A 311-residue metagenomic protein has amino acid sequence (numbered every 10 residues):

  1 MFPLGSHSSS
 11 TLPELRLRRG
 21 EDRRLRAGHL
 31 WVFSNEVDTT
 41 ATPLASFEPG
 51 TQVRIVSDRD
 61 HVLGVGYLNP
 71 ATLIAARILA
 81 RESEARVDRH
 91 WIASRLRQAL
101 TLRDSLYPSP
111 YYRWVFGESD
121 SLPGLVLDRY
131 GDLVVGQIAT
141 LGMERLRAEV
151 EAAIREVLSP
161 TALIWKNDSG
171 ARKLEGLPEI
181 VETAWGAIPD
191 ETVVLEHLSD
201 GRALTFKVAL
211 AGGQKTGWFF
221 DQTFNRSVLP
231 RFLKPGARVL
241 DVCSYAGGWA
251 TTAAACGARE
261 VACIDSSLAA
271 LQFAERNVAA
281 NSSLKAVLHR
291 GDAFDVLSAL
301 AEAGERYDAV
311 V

Functional and structural regions predicted by a protein language model:
M1-G131, R155: Non-catalytic accessory regions of SAM-dependent methyltransferases
H90, S94, Q98-L102, L106-P108 (+2 more regions): A short, charged
V115-D128, E144-W218, S227: Non-catalytic substrate-recognition/targeting regions of SAM-dependent transferases
G131-E144: A short interface-forming secondary-structure element
P189-V311: Rossmann-like S-adenosyl-L-methionine
